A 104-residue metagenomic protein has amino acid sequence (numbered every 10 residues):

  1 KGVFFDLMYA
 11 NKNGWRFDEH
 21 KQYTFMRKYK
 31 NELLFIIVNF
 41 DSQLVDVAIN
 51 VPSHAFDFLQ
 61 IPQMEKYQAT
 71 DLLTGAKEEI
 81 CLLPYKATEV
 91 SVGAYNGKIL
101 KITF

Functional and structural regions predicted by a protein language model:
K1-L34, Q43, A48: Glycan-recognition and catalytic regions of carbohydrate-active enzymes
K30, F40-Q43, T74, G97: Short, glycine-/Ser/Thr-/acidic-enriched flexible segments
F35, N39, A69: Conserved, mostly hydrophobic/aromatic
I37, V47-I49, C81: Short conserved micro-motifs at the rims of enzyme active sites and ligand-binding pockets
D41-P62: Surface-exposed beta-strand/loop patches in extracellular or lumenal glycoproteins
E65-A87: Solvent-exposed beta-strand/loop surfaces of large extracellular or lumenal domains
I80-F104: C-terminal beta-strand-rich structural cap/linker in extracellular carbohydrate-active enzymes
